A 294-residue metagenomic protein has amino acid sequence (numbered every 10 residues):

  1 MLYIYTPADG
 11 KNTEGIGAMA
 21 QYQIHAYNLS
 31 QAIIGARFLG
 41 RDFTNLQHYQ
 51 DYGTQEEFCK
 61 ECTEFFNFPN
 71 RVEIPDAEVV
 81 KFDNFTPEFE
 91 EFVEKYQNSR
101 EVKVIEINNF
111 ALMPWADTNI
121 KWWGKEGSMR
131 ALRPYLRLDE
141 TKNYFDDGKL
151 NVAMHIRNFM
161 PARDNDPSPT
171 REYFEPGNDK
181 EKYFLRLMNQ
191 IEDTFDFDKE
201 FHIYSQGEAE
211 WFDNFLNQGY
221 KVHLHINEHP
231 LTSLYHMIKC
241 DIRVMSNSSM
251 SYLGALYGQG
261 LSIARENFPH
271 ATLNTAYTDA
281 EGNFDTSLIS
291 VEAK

Functional and structural regions predicted by a protein language model:
M1-F43: N-terminal pre-catalytic "stem/leader" segment of glycosyltransferase-like enzymes
Y3-T6, R37-T44, E106, A153-H155 (+3 more regions): A structural signal for short, well-ordered beta-strand segments and their strand-loop junctions that often border
G10-A18, E172-D179, I242: Conserved aromatic-histidine-acidic binding/catalytic patches
G10-K11, F43-H48, F110-M113, R157-P161 (+4 more regions): Short, solvent-exposed loop/turn segments at secondary-structure junctions
I16, A20, E192-G282: Donor-binding and catalytic core of enzymes assembling or modifying cell-surface/extracellular glycoconjugates
N28-A36, Q190, Y257, L261: Active-site catalytic microenvironments for nucleophilic, acid-base chemistry
H48-D198, D285-S287, V291-K294: Secretory-pathway luminal glycosyltransferase catalytic domains
